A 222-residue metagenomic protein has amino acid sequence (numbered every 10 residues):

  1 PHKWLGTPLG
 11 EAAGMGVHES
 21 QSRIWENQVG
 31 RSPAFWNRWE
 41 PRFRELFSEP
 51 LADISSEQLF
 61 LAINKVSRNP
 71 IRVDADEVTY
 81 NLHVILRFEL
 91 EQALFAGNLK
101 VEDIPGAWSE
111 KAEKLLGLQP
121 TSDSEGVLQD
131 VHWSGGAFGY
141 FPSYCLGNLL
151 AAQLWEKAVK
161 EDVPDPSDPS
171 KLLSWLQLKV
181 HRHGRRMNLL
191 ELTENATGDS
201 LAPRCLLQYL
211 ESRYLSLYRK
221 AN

Functional and structural regions predicted by a protein language model:
P1-H2, S56-K65, P120-V127: Active-site-adjacent bridging/hinge elements
P1-L5, W25: Catalytic Zn2+-binding segment of zinc metalloproteases
G6-L9, P70-E77, V131: Active-site-adjacent structural elements in folded domains
P8, A12, W39-E49, W108-K111 (+2 more regions): A glycine-rich phosphate-binding loop feature that marks nucleotide/adenosyl-phosphate handling sites
P8-E19, T79, F138-Y144: Active-site metal-coordination segments of metallo-dependent hydrolases
L9-L51: Post-HExxH zinc-binding segment in Zn-dependent metallohydrolases
L46-N69, V73-V84: All-alpha helical catalytic cores of prenyl diphosphate-utilizing isoprenoid enzymes
V84, F88-N222: C-terminal, non-catalytic "cap/extension" segments appended to globular domains
